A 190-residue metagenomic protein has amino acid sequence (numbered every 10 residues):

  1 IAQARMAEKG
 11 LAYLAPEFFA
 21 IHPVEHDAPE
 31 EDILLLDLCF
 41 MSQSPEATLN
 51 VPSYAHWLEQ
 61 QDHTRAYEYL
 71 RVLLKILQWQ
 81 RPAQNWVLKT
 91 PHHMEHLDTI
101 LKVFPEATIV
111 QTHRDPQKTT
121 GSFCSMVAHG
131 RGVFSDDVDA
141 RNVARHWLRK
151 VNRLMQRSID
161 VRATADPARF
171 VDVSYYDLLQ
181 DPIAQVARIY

Functional and structural regions predicted by a protein language model:
A2-W86: PAPS-dependent sulfation machinery
Q60-Q84, T90-R188: PAPS-dependent sulfotransferase catalytic domain
